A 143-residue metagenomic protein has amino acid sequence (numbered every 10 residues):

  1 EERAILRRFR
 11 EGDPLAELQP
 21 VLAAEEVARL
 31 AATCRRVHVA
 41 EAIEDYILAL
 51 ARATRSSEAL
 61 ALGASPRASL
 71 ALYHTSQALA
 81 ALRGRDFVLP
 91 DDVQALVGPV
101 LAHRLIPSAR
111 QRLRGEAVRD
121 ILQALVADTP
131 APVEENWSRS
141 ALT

Functional and structural regions predicted by a protein language model:
E1-A49: Conserved AAA+ ATPase core "coupling" helix
T54-T143: C-terminal engagement/docking regions of AAA+ P-loop ATPases
